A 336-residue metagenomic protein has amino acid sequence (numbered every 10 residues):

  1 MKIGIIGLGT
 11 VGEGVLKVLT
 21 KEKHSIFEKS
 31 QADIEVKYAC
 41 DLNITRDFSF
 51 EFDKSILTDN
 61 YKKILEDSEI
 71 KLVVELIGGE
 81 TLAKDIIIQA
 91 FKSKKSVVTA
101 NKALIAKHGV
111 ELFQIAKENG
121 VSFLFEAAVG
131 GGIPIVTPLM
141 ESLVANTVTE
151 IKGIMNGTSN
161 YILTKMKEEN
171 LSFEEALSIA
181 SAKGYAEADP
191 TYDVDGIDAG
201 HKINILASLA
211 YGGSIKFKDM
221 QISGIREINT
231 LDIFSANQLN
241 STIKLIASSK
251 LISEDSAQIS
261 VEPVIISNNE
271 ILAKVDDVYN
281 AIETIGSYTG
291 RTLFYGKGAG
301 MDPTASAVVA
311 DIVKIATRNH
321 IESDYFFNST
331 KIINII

Functional and structural regions predicted by a protein language model:
M1-K92: N-terminal glycine-/serine-/threonine-rich beta1-alpha1-beta2 phosphate-ribose binding loop of Rossmann-like
I6, A307, I312-I336: A conserved regulatory-domain signal marking ACT and ACT-like small-molecule sensing domains and adjacent regulatory
D33, D193, S214-I222, R318-T330: Flexible, glycine/charged-enriched surface loops at secondary-structure junctions
I77, A83-Q89, S93, K102-M140: Rossmann-fold NAD(P)-binding glycine/threonine-rich loop
V97-V98: A short hydrophobic/small-residue beta-strand
E141-H201, L206: Conserved anion/nucleotide-ligand pocket segment
L177-K274, Y279-A281: Substrate-binding/catalytic subdomain of NAD(P)-dependent oxidoreductase enzymes
G290-T292, G296-D302: Glycine-rich phosphate/pyrophosphate-binding beta-alpha loops
